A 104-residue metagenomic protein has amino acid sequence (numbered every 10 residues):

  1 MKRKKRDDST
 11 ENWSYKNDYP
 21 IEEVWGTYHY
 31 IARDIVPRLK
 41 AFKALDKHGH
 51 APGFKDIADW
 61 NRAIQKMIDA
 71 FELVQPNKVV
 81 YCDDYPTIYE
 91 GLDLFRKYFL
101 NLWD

Functional and structural regions predicted by a protein language model:
M1-D104: Long, non-globular targeting/processing and low-complexity regions
